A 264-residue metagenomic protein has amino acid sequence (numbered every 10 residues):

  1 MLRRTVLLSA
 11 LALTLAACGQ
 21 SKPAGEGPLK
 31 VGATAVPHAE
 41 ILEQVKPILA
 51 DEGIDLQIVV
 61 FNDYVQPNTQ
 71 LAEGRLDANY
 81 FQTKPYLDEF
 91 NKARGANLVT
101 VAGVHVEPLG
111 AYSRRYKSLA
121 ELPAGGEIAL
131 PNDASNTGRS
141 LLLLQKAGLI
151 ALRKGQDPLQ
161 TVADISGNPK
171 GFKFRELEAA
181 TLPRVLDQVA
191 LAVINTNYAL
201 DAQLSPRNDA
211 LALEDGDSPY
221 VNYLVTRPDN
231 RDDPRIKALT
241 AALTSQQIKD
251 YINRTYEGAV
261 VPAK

Functional and structural regions predicted by a protein language model:
R3-L7: N-terminal export leaders
T14-A17: C-terminal motif of bacterial Sec signal peptides marking the signal peptidase cleavage site
G19-S21: Bacterial signal peptide processing site
G25-V36, I54-V60, E127-I128: Short, well-ordered beta-strand elements
I58-T69, Q156-R184: Short helix-initiation/N-cap motifs at beta->coil->alpha
E89-V101, Y116, Q188, V193 (+1 more regions): Ligand-binding "clamshell"
V101-A151, K249: A conserved helix-loop-strand patch within extracytoplasmic ligand-binding domains of the periplasmic binding
A102-Y112, L200-T244, A259-K264: Periplasmic-binding protein-like
